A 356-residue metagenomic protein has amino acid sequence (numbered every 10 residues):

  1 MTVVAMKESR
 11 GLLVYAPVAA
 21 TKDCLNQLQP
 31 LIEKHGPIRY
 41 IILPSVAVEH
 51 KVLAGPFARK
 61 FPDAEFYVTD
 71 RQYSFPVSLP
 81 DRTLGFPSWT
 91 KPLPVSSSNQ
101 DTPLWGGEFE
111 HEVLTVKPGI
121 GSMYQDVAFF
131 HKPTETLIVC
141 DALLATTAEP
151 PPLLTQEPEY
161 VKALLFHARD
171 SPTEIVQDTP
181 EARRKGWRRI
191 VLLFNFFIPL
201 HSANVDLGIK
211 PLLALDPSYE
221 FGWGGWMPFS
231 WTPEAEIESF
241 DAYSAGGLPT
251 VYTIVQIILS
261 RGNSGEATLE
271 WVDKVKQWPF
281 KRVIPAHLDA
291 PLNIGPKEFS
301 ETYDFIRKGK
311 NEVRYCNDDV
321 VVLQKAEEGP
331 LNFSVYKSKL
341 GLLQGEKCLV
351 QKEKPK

Functional and structural regions predicted by a protein language model:
M1-N26, L79-D170, L192, F196-L200 (+1 more regions): Catalytic core of the metallo-beta-lactamase
A5, A16, E49-L53, F66-T69 (+3 more regions): Residue-level signal for functionally critical sites in structured catalytic/ligand-binding pockets
M6-E8, A16-A20, I42, V46-A47 (+3 more regions): Short glycine-rich, polar/acidic loop-and-turn segments at beta strand-coil junctions
G11-L13, Y40, E65, T136 (+1 more regions): Structural motif
Q29-Y40, V46-V48, V52-K60, T147 (+1 more regions): Cap/insert and terminal regions of metallo-dependent hydrolase folds
P30-P103: Active-site HxH/HxHxD metal-binding segment of metal-dependent hydrolases
F66-T69, A128, L137-A142, R282-A286: A structural signal for short, well-ordered beta-strand segments and their strand-loop junctions that often border
